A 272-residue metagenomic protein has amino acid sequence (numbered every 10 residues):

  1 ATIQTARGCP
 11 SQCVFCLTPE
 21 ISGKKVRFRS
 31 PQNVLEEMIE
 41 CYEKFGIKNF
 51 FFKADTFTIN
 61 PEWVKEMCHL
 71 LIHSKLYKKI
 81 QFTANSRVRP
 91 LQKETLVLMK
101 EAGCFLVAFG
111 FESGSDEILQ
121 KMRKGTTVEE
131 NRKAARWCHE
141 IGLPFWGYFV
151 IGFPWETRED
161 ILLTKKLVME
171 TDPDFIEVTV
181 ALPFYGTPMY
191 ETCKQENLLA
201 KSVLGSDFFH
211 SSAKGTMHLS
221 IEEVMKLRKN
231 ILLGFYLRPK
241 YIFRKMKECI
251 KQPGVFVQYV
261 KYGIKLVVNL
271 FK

Functional and structural regions predicted by a protein language model:
A1-W146, K166: Radical SAM [4Fe-4S] cluster-binding motif and immediate context
V26, T56, R123, F153-E156 (+1 more regions): Pocket-edge positions in alpha/beta enzyme catalytic cores
Q32, E129, R158-L162, E222: Residues in well-ordered alpha-helical elements
D55-N60, R87-V88, V150-W155, T179-P188: Short, solvent-exposed turn/loop segments enriched in Gly/Ser/Thr/Pro and often Arg
V64, I161, Y190-E191: Histidine/acidic-residue-rich catalytic or RNA/ligand-binding cores of hydrolases and nuclease-related proteins
T95, W155-E170: Catalytic cores of alpha/beta
L143-Y148, F153, T171-I176: Conserved beta-strand->loop/alpha-helix structural units within folded catalytic cores of enzymes with alpha/beta
P188, K194-K272: Radical SAM enzyme core and accessory elements
